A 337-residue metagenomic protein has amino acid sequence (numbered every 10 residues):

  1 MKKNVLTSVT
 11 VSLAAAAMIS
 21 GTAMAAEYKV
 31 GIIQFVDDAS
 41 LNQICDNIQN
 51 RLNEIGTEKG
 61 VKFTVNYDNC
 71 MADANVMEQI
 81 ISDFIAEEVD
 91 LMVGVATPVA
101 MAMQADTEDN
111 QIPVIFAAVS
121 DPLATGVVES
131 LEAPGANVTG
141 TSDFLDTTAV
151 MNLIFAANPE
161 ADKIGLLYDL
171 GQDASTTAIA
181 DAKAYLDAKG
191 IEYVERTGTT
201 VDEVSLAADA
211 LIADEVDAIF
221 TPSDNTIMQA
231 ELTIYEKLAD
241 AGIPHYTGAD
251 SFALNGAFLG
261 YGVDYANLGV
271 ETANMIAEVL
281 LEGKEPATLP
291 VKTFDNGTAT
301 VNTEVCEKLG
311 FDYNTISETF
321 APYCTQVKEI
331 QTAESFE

Functional and structural regions predicted by a protein language model:
I19-A25: Sec/Tat signal peptide C-region and signal peptidase I cleavage site
K29-Q49, I55, N66-N75, G171-S175 (+1 more regions): Extracytoplasmic "Venus flytrap"
V30-I32, I48, T139-K189, E285 (+1 more regions): An alpha-beta-alpha
E54-M77, N137-V138, Y185-V201: Short beta-strand elements in bilobed, periplasmic/extracellular small-molecule ligand-binding domains
N66-E129, D224-A239, I243, G248: Beta-alpha junction/loop-to-helix N-cap segments that form part of ligand/metal-binding clefts
D121-K163, V263-K284: Hydrophobic alpha-helical segments within soluble ligand-binding/sensing domains
D173-A249: Pocket-lining segment of extracytoplasmic ligand-binding domains
E278-E337: Hinge/cleft segment of the Venus flytrap/periplasmic-binding protein
